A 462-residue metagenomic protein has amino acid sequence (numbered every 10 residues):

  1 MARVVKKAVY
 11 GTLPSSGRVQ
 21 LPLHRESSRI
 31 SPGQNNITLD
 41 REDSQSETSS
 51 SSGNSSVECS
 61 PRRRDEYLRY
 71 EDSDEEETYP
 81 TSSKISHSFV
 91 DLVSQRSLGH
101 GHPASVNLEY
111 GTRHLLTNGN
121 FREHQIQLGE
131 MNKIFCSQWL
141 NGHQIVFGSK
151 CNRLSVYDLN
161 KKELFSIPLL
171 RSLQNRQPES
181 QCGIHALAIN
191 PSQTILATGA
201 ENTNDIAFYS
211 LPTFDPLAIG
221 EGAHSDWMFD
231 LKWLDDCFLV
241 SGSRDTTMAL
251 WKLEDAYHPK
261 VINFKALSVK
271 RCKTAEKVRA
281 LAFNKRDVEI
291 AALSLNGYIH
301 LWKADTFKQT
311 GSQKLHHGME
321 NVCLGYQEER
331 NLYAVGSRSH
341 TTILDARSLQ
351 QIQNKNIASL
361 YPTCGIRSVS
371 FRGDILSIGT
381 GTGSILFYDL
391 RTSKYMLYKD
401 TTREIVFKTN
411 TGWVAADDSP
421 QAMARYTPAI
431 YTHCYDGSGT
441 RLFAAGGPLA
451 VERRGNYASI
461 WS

Functional and structural regions predicted by a protein language model:
M1-Q144, K150-C151, S155, N160-K161 (+2 more regions): Intrinsically disordered, low-complexity acidic/Ser/Thr/Pro-rich linker and tail segments in large eukaryotic scaffolds
H124-G129, L164-E179, P216-A223, H258-T274 (+4 more regions): Short C-terminal beta-strands that terminate individual repeats in beta-propeller domains, predominantly WD40 blades
M131-Q138, Q174-I189, S225-K232, S268-F283 (+3 more regions): Canonical WD40 repeat/beta-propeller blade segments in eukaryotic WD-repeat proteins
G142-H143, S192-T194, D236-C237, R286-V288 (+3 more regions): Short coil/turn segments that connect the beta-strands within blades of beta-propeller domains
G148-C151, G199-T203, G242-D245, R286 (+4 more regions): Conserved strand-to-loop turn within each blade of WD40 beta-propeller repeats
L154-D158, I206-S210, L231, M248-E254 (+5 more regions): WD40-repeat beta-propellers
W227-H340: Solenoidal tandem-repeat scaffolds enriched in leucines and small polar residues
S312-L315, E328, L332-S462: Structured C-terminal portions of repeat-based eukaryotic scaffold domains
